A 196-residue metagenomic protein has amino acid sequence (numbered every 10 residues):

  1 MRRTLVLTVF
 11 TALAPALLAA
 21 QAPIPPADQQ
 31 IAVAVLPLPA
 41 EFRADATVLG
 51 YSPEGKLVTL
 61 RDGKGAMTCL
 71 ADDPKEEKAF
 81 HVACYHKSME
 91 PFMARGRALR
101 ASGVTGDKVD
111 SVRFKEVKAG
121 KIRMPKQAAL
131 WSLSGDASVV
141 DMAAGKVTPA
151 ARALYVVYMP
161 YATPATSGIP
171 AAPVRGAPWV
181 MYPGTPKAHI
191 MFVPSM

Functional and structural regions predicted by a protein language model:
M1-T4: Positively charged n-region of N-terminal signal peptides that target proteins for export
V6-A16: Bacterial N-terminal signal peptides
A16-A22: Sec/Tat signal peptide C-region and signal peptidase I cleavage site
A22-M196: Primary mode marks residue(s) on the alpha4-beta5-alpha5 output face of response regulator receiver
